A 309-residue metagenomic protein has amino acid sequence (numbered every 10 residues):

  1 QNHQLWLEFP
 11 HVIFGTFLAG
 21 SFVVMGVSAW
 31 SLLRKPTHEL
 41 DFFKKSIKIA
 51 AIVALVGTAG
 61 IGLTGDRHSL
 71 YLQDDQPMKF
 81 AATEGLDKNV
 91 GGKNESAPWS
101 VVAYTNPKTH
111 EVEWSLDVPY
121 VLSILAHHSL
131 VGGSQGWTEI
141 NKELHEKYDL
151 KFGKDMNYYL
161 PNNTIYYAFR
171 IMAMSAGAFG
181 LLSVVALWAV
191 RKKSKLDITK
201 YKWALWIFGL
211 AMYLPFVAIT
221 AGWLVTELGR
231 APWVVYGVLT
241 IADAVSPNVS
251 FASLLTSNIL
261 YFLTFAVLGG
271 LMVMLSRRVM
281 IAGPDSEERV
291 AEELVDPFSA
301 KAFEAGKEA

Functional and structural regions predicted by a protein language model:
N2-T16, N106-G177, N258-I259: Individual transmembrane alpha-helix segments
H3-D75, K202: Internal alpha-helical transmembrane segments
L7-E8, V56, Q73-G92, A244-F265: Membrane-interface transmembrane-helix boundary segments in multi-pass integral membrane proteins
G15-G26, I171-L187, T264-M272: Hydrophobic alpha-helical transmembrane segments
L32-S46, A178-T220, L275-E288: Juxtamembrane interface at the cytosolic side of transmembrane helices
A54-S134: Aromatic-rich transmembrane-lumenal/periplasmic boundary elements in polytopic membrane proteins
Y213-L260, T264: Membrane-proximal extracellular juxtamembrane segment immediately upstream of a following transmembrane helix
E293-A309: Long, low-complexity, intrinsically disordered cytosolic termini of multi-pass membrane proteins
